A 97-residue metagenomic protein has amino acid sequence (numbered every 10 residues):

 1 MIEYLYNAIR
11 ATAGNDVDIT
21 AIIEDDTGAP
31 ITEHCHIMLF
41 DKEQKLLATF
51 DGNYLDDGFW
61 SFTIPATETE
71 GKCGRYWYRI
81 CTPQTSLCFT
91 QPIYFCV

Functional and structural regions predicted by a protein language model:
M1-V97: Contiguous segments within soluble domain cores/interaction surfaces
